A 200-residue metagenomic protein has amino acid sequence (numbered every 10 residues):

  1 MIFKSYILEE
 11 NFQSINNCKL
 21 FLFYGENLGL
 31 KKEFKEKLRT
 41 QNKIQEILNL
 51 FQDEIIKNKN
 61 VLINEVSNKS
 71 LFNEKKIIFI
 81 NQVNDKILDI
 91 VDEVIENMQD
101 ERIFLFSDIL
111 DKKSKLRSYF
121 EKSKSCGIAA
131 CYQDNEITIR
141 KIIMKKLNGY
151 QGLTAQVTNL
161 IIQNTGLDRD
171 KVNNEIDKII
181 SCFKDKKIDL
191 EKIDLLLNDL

Functional and structural regions predicted by a protein language model:
M1-L200: Conserved beta/loop motifs at nucleotide-recognition and modification sites
